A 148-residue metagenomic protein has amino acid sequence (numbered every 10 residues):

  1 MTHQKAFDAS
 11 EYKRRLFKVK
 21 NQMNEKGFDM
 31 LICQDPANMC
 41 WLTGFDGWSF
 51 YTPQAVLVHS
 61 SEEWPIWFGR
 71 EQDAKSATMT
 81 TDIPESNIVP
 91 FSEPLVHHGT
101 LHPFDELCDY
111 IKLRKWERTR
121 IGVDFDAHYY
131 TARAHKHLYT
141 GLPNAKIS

Functional and structural regions predicted by a protein language model:
M1-S148: A composition/biophysics-driven feature that prefers long, compositionally simple stretches
